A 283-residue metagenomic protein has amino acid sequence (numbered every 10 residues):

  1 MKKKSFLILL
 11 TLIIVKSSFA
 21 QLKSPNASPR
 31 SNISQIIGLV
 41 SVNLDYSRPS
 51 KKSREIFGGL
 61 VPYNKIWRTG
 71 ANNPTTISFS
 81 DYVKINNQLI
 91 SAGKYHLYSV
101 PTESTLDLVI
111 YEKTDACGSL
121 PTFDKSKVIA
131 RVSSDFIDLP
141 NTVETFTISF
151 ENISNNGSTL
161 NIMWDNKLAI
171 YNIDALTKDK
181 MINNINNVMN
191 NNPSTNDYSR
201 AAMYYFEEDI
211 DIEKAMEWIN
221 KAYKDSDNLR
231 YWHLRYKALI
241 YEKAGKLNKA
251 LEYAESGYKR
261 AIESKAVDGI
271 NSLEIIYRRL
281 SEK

Functional and structural regions predicted by a protein language model:
M1-P25: Bacterial Sec-dependent N-terminal signal peptides
Q21-P62, T114-T195, V267: Primarily secretory-pathway and cell-envelope proteins
T76-S78, K84, I90: Structural recognition of beta-strand segments within beta-rich domains
I90-S99: A short tyrosine-centered beta-strand micro-motif
I185-K249, R260: Alpha-helical adaptor scaffolds
E213-M216, N248-L251, I270-E274, R278: Conserved positions within tetratricopeptide repeat
H233-K243, A266-K283: TPR/TPR-like alpha-solenoid helical repeat scaffolds
